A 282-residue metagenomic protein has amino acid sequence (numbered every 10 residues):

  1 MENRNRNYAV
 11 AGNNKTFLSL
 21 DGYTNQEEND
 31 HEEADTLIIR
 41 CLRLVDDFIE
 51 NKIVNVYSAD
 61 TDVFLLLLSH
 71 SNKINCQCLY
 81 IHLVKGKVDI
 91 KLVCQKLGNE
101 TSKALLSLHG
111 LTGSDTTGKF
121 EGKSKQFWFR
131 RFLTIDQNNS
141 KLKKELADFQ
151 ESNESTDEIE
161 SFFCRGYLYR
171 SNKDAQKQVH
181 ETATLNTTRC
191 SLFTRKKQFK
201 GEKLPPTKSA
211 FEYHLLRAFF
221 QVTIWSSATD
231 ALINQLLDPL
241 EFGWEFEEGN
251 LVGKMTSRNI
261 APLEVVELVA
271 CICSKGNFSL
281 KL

Functional and structural regions predicted by a protein language model:
M1-L282: Noncatalytic, typically N-terminal accessory segments of nucleic acid-processing enzymes and closely related
